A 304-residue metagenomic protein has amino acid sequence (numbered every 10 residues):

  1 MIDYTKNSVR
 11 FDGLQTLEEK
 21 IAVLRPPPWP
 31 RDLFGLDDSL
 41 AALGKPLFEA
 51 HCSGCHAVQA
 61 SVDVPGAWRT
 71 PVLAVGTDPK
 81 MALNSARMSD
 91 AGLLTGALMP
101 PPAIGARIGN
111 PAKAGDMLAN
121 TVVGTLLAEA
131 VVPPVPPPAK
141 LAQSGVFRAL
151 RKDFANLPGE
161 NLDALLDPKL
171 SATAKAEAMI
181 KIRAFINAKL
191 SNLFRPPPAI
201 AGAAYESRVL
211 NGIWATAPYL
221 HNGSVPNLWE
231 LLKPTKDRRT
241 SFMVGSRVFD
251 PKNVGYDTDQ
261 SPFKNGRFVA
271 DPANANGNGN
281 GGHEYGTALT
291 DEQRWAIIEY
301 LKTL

Functional and structural regions predicted by a protein language model:
M1-L304: Periplasmic c-type cytochrome electron-transfer domains
